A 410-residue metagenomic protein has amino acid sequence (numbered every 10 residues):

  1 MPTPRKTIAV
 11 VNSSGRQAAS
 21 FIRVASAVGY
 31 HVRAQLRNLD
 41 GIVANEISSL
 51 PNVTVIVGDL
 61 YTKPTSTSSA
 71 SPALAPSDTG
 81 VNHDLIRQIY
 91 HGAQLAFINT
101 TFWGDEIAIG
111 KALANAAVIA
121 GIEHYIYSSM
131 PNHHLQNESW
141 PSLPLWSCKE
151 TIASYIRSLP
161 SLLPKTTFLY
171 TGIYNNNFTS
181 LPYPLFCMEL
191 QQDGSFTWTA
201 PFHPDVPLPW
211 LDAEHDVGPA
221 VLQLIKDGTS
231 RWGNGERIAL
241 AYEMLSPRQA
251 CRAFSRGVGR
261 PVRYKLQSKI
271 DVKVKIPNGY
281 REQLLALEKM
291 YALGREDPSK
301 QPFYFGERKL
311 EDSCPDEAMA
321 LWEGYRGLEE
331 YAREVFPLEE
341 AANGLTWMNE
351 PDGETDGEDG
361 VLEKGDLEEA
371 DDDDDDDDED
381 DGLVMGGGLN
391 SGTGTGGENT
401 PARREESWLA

Functional and structural regions predicted by a protein language model:
P2-L50, Y61-T67, G80-D84, F102-G104 (+5 more regions): Oxidoreductase cofactor-interface core, primarily capturing Rossmann-like NAD(P)-dependent enzymes
G58: Cofactor-binding loops of NAD(P)H-dependent oxidoreductases, dominated by short-chain dehydrogenase/reductases
I86-H91: A short, aliphatic-rich alpha-helical micro-motif
A116-A117, G121-M130: ADP-ribose/adenylate-binding Rossmann-like module
A239, C251-K309, G353, D372 (+2 more regions): Terminal hydrophobic/aromatic helix or amphipathic segment near a protein terminus
S313-A410: Amphipathic terminal alpha-helices
